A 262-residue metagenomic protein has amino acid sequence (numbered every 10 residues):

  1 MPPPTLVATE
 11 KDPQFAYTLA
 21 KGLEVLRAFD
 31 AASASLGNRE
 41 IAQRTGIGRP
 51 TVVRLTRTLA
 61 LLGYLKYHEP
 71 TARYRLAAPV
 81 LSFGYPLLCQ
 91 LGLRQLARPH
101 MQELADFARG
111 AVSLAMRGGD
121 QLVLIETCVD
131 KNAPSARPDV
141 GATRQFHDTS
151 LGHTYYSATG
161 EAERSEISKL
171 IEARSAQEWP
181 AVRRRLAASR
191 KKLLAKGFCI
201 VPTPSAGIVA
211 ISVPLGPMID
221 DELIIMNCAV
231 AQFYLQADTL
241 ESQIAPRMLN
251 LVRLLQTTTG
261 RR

Functional and structural regions predicted by a protein language model:
P2-Q90, R94, R253, T257-R261: N-terminal helix-turn-helix
F15-T18, A97, E241-I244: Short, conserved glycine- and acidic-residue-centered signature motifs in active-site or ligand-binding loops
D30, G152, Y156, G160 (+3 more regions): Short amphipathic alpha-helical signal-transduction/dimerization elements
H68, R117, T203-G207: A short beta-turn/loop motif at secondary-structure boundaries
A72-L170: Amphipathic alpha-helical effector-binding/dimerization core of metabolite-sensing transcriptional regulators
W179-L254: Extended hydrophobic
